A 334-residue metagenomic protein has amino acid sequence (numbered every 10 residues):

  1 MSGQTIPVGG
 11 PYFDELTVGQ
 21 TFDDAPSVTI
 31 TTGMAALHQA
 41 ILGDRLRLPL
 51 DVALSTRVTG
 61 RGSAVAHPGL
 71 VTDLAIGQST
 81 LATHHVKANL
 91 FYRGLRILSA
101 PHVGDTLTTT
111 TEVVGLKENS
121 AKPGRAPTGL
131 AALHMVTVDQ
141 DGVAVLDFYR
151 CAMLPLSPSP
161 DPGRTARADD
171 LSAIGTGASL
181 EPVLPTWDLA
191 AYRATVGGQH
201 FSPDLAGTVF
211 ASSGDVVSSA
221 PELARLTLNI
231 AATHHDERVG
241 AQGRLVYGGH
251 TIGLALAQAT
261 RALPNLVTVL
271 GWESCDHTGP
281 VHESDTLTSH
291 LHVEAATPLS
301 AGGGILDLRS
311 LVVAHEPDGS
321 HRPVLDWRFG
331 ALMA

Functional and structural regions predicted by a protein language model:
S2-V18, V103-T186, E283, H290-A334: HotDog/MaoC-like acyl-thioester-processing domains
S2-Y92, L146, S157-A166, L171-I174 (+1 more regions): Hot-dog-fold acyl-thioester-processing enzymes
D23, T72, T108, I252 (+2 more regions): Hydrophobic face of alpha-helices
H38, Y92, L107-T111, A131-M135 (+4 more regions): Short, structured motif recognition centered on aromatic/hydrophobic residues
A88, Y92-H102, V114-S120, T268-V281 (+1 more regions): A cross-kingdom feature marking solvent-exposed beta-strand/loop segments within repeated, beta-rich binding/scaffold
A259-D285, A331-M333: Ampipathic, surface-exposed secondary-structure segments
